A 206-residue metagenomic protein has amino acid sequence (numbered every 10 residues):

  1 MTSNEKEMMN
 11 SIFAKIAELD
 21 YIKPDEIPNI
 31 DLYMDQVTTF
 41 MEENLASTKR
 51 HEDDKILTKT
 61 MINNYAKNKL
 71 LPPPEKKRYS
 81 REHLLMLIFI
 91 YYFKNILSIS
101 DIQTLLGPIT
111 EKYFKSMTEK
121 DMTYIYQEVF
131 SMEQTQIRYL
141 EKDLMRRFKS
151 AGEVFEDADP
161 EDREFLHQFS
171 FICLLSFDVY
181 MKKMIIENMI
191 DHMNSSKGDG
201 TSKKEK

Functional and structural regions predicted by a protein language model:
T2-T110: Basic helix-turn-helix/winged-helix DNA-binding cores and closely related short helical interaction motifs
P108, K112-K206: Intrinsically disordered, low-complexity, charge-dense segments enriched in Lys/Arg and Glu/Asp interspersed
